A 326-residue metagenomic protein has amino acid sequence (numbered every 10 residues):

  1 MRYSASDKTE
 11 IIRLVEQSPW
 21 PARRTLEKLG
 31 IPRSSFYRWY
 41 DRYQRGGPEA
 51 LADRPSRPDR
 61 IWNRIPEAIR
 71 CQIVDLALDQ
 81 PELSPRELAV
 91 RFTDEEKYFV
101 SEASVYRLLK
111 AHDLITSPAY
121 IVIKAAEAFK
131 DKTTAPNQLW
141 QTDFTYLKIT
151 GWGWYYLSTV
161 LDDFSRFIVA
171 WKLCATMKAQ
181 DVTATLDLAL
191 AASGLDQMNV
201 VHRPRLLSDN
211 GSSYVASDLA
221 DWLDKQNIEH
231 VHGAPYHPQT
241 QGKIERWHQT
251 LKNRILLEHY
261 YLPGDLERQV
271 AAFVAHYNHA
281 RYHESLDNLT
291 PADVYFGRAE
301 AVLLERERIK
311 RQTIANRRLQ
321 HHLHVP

Functional and structural regions predicted by a protein language model:
R2, D224-I228, Q249-P326: C-terminal domain-tail junction helix/linker
Y3-W20, R70-D79: Short, amphipathic alpha-helical "recognition" segments used to contact nucleic acids or chromatin
R23-L29, L88: Short alpha-helical "recognition helix" segments of helix-turn-helix
P32-S35, S101: Short coil turns linking two alpha-helices in DNA-binding domains
D41-L139, H237-P238, Y295-A299: Basic, flexible linker segments flanking DNA-binding modules in nucleic acid-interacting mobile-element proteins
E67-I69, Y98-F99, R107-L161, F167 (+3 more regions): Mobile-element integrase/transposase regions, centering on the N-terminal DNA-binding/Zn-coordinating module
L186, M198-A216, Y236, D287-A292: Acidic/histidine-rich, metal-coordinating catalytic segments
R203-N210, D224-K243, L257-P263: RNase H-like polynucleotidyl transferase catalytic core
